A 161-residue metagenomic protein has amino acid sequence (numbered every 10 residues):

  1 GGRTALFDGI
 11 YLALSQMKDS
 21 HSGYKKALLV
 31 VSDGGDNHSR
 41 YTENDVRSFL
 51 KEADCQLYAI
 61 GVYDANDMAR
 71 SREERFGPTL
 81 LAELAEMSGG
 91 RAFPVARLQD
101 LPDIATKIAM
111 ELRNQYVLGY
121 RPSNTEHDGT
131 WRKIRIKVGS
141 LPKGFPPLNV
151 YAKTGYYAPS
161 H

Functional and structural regions predicted by a protein language model:
G1-H161: Scaffold/interface architecture of coatomer-like assemblies
